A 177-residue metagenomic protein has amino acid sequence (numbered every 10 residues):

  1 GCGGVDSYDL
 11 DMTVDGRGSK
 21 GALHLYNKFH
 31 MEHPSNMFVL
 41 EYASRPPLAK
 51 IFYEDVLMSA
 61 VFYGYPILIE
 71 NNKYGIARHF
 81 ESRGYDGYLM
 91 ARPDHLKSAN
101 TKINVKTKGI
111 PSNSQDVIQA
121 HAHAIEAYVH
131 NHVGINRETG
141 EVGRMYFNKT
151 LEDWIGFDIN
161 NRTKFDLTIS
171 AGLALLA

Functional and structural regions predicted by a protein language model:
G1-R92, N131-A177: RNase H-like, metal-dependent nuclease domains and their acidic two-metal-ion catalytic environment used
L89-G134: Short alpha-helix plus adjacent loop in nuclease-associated cores
